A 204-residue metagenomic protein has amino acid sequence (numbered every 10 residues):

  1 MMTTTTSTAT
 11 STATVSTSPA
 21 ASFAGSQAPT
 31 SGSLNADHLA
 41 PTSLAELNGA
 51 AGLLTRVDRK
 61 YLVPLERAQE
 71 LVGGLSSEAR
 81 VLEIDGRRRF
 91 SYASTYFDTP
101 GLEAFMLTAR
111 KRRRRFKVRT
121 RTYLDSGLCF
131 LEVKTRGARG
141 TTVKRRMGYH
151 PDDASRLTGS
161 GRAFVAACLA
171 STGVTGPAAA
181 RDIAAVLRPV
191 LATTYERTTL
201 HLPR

Functional and structural regions predicted by a protein language model:
M1-R204: Phosphate-end processing signature that detects enzymes handling 5′-triphosphorylated RNA and polyphosphate
